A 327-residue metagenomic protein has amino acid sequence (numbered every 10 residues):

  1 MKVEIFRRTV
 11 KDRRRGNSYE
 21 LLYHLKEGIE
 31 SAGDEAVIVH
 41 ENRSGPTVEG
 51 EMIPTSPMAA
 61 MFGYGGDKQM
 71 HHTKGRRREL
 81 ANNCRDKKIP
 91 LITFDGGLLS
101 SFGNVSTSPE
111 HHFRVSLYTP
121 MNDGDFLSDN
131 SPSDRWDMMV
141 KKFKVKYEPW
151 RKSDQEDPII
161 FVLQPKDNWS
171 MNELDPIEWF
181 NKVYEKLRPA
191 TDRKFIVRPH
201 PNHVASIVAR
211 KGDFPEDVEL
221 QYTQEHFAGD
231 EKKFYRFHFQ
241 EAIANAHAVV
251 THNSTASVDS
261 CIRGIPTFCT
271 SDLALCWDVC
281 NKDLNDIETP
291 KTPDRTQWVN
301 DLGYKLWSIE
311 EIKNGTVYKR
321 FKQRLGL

Functional and structural regions predicted by a protein language model:
M1-G66, N168, R324-L327: N-terminal pre-catalytic "stem/leader" segment of glycosyltransferase-like enzymes
I5-V10, F62-G65, F94-L98, E156-N168 (+2 more regions): Short loop/turn segments at strand-loop or loop-helix junctions that form parts of catalytic or ligand-binding pockets
S18-L25, H72-R78, D175-K186: Well-ordered, non-membrane alpha-helical segments in soluble/globular domains
S44-I53, E178, R188, R193-I196 (+1 more regions): Donor nucleotide-activated moiety binding/catalytic core segment of transferases that use nucleotide-activated donors
I89, A248, G264-F268: Structural loop-to-beta junction motif characteristic of Rossmann-like glycosyltransferase folds
S108-E156, W277-L327: Leloir-type glycosyltransferase catalytic cores
E148-A205, D301-E310: Active-site donor-nucleotide binding/catalytic segment of nucleotide-sugar enzymes
N253-S257, T267-V279: Short glycine/proline-centered loop/turn elements that form peptide/ligand docking sites
